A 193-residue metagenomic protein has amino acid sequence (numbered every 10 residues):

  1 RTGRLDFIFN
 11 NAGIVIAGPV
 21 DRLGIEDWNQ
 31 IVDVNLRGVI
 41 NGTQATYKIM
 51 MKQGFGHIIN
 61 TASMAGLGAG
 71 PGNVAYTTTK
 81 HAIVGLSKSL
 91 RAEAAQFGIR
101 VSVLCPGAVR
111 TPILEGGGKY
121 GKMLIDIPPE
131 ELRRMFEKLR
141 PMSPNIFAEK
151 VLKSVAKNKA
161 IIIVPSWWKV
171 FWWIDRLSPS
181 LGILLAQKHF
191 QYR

Functional and structural regions predicted by a protein language model:
R1-I8, I16: A glycine-rich helix->loop->beta "capping" turn within Rossmann-like NAD(P)(H)-dependent oxidoreductase domains
P19-V20, D27-V32: Substrate-binding pocket helix/loop in short-chain dehydrogenase/reductase
D21, G68-A75: Active-site loop immediately N-terminal to the catalytic Tyr-X3-Lys motif of short-chain dehydrogenase/reductase
T43, T79: Active-site helix of classical SDR
S63: Residue(s) in the substrate-gating loop at a strand-loop-helix junction that position the organic substrate next
G68, S89-R100: Active-site-adjacent segment of SDR/Rossmann-fold oxidoreductases
Q96-S166: SDR active-site lid
